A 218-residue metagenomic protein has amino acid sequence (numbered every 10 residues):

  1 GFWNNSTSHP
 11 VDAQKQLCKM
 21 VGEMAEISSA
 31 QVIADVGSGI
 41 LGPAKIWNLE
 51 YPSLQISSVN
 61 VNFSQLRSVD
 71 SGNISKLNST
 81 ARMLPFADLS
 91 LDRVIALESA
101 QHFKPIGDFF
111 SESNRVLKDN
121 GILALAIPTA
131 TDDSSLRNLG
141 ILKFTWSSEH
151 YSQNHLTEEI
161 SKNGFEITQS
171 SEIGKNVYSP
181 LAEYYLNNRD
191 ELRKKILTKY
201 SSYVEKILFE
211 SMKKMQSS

Functional and structural regions predicted by a protein language model:
V11-S29: Conserved alpha-helix/loop element of class I SAM-dependent methyltransferases that forms part of the SAM/SAH-binding
V32-M83: Class I SAM-dependent methyltransferase SAM/SAH-binding core
R82-V94: A short acidic, Gly/Pro-enriched loop at the edge of an enzyme's catalytic core that lines a small-molecule cofactor
R93-P105: A short SAM/SAH-binding and catalytic strip from SAM-dependent methyltransferases
G107-I122: A short glycine-rich, Lys/Arg-flanked "PGG" loop and its adjoining helix->strand segment in the class I
P128-S148: Short, glycine-/aromatic-enriched active-site segment of Class I SAM-dependent methyltransferases
S148-G164: Short alpha-helix
T168-I196: Conserved catalytic loop of SAM-dependent methyltransferase domains
